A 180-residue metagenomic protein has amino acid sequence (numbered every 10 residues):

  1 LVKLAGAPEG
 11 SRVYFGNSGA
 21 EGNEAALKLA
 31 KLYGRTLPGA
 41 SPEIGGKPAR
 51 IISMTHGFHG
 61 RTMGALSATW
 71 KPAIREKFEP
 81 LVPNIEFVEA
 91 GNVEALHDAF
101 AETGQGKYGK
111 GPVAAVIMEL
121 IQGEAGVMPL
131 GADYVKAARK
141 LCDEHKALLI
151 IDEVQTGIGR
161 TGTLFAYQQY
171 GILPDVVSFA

Functional and structural regions predicted by a protein language model:
L1-A180: Conserved N-terminal phosphate-binding loop of PLP-dependent enzymes in the Aspartate aminotransferase
